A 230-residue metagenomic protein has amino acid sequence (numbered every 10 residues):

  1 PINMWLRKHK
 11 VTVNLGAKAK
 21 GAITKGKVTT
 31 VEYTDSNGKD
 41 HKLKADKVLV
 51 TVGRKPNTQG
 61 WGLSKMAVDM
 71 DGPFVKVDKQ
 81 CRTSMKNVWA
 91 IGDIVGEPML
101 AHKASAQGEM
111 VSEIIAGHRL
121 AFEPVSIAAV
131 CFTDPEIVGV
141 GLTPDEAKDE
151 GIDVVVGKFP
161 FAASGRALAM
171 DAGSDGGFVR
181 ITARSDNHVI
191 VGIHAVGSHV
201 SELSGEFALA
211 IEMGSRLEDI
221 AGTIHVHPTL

Functional and structural regions predicted by a protein language model:
P1-G26, T30-Y33, K39-H41, P98-S105 (+1 more regions): Rossmann-like dinucleotide-binding cores of NAD(P)H-dependent redox enzymes
K8, D35, D78-K79, R184-S185: Short, acidic, Ser/Thr-enriched surface-loop or helix-capping motifs
V11-T12, A17, V88, V154 (+1 more regions): Short, conserved active-site loop motifs that form the nucleotide-linked donor/cofactor pocket
I23-T29, M85, G173-G176: A short, glycine/Asx- and small/polar-enriched loop/turn that sits immediately N-terminal to a beta-strand
K25-G26, S36, K65, D71 (+1 more regions): Short acidic-glycine loop/turn motifs at beta-strand connectors
K42-I115, A221: FAD-site-proximal beta/loop scaffold in flavoenzymes
D69-D71, H118-A128, I152-G157: A short alpha-helix-loop-beta-strand transition element characteristic of N-terminal alpha/beta dinucleotide-binding
F132-T143, K148-L230: Flexible, glycine-rich terminal cap/loop adjacent to redox cofactors in electron-transfer oxidoreductases
